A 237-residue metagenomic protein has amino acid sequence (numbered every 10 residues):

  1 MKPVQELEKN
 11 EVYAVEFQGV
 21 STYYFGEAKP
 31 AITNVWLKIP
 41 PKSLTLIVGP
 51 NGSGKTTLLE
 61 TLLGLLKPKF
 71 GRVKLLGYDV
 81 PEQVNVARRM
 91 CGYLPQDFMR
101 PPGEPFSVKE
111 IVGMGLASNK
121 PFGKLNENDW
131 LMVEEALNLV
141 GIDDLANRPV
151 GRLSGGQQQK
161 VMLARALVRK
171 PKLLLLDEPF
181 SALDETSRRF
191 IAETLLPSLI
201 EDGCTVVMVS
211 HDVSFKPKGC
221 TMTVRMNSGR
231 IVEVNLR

Functional and structural regions predicted by a protein language model:
L63: Helix-to-loop junction immediately C-terminal to a conserved catalytic motif
G71-D79, V86-A87: Conserved ABC transporter NBD signature motif
G113, E127-L145: Conserved ABC ATPase "signature" region
P149-L153: Conserved ABC ATPase signature
K170: Conserved catalytic motifs of ABC-family nucleotide-binding domains
L174-D177: Catalytic Walker B motif of ABC-type/P-loop ATPase nucleotide-binding domains
S210-H211: H-loop/switch region of ABC-family ATPase nucleotide-binding domains
